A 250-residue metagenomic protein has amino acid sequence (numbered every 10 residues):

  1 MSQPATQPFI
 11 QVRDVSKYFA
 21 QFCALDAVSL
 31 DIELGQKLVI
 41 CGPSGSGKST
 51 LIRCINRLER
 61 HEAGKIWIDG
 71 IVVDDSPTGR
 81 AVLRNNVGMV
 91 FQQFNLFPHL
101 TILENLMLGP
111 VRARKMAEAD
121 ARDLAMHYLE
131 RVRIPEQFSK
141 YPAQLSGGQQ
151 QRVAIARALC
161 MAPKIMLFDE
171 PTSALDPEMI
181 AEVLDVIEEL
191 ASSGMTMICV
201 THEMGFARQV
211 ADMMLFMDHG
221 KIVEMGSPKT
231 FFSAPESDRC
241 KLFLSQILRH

Functional and structural regions predicted by a protein language model:
S2-Q3: Pre-NBD coupling/linker segments of ABC/ABC-like ATPases
P8-P228: ABC family nucleotide-binding domain
K229-H250: C-terminal boundary and immediately downstream tail of ABC-type ATPase nucleotide-binding domains
